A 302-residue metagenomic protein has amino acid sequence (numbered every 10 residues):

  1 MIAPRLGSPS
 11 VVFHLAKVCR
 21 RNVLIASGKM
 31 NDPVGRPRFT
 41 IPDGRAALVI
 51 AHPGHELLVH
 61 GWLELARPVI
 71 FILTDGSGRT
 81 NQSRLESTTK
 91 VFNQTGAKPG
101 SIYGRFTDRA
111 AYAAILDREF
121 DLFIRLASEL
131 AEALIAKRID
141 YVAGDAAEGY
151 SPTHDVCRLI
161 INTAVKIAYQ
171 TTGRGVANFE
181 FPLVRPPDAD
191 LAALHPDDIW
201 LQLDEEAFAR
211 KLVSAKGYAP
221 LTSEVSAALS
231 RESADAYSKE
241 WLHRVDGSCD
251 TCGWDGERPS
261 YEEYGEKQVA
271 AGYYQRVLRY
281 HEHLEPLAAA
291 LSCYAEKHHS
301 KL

Functional and structural regions predicted by a protein language model:
I2-A47, I124-L302: Metal-dependent de-N-acetylase/amidase catalytic core
V34-S83: ATP-dependent adenylation/pyrophosphate-handling site
V59, S87, R125-E129: Well-ordered alpha-helical segments embedded in enzymatic catalytic cores
A66, T95, K137: Active-site charged/polar residues at nucleotide-handling catalytic sites that mediate phosphoryl, nucleotidyl
P68-I70, P99-Y103, N178-E180, W200: Conserved beta-strand scaffold positions in the cores of enzyme catalytic domains, especially in NTP/NDP-utilizing
G76-P99: Short, surface-exposed acidic-centric catalytic microdomains
G96-A111: A conserved beta-strand->alpha-helix junction
A111-R125: Charged, often glycine-rich, active-site loop that binds/positions anionic groups
